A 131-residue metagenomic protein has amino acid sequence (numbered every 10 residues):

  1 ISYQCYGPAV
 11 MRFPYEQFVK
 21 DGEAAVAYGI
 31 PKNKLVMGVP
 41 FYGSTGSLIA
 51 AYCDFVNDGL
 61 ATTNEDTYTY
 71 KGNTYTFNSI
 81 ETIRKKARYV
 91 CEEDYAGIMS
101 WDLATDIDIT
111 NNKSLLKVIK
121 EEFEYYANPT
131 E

Functional and structural regions predicted by a protein language model:
I1-G59: Substrate-binding surface in catalytic domains of secreted glycosidases
V36-T130: Substrate-binding cleft of secreted/luminal carbohydrate-active enzymes
